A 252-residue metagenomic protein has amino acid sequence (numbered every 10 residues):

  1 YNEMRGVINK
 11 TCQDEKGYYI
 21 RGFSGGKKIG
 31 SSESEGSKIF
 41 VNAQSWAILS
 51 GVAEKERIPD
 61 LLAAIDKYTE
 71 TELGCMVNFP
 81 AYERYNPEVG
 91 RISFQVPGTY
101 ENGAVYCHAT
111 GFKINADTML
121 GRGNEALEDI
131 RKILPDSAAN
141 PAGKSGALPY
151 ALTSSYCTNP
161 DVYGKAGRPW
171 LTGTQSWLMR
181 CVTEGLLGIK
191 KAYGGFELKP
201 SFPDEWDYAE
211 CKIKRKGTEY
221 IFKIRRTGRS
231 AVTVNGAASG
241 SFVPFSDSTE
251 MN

Functional and structural regions predicted by a protein language model:
Y1-V89, P135-V162, K214: Catalytic cores of carbohydrate-active enzymes
G22-F23, G30-S31, L49, L62 (+4 more regions): Aromatic-enriched hydrophobic runs in primary sequence
G36-G51, I58, L62, G103-T118 (+1 more regions): Well-ordered alpha-helical segments within folded domains of soluble proteins
K67-T71, F94-N102, F112-N252: Non-catalytic C-terminal accessory modules of carbohydrate-active enzymes
V77-Y106, T110, C211: Amphipathic, soluble alpha/beta structural segments
